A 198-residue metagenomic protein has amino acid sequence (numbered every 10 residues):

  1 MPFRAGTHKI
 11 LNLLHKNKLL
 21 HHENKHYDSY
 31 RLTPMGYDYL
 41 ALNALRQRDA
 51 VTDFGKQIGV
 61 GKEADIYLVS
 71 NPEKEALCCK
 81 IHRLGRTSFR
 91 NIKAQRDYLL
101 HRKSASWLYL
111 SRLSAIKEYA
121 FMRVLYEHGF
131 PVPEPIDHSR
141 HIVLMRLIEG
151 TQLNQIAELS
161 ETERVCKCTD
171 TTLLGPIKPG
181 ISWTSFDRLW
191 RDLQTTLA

Functional and structural regions predicted by a protein language model:
A5-H8, K16, H21-E23, P34-N154: Conserved ATP-binding subdomain of kinase catalytic cores across diverse folds
L11: DNA major-groove recognition helix of helix-turn-helix
L14, L125, L173-P176: Hydrophobic alpha-helix position signal
Y27-L32: Minor-groove-contacting beta-hairpin "wing" of winged helix-turn-helix DNA-binding domains
I148, A157, L173: Short, flexible helix/strand-to-coil boundary loops that buttress conserved ligand/catalytic motifs in alpha/beta
L153-E161: AlphaC helix of the protein kinase catalytic domain
T162-A198: C-lobe/activation-segment region of protein kinase-like
